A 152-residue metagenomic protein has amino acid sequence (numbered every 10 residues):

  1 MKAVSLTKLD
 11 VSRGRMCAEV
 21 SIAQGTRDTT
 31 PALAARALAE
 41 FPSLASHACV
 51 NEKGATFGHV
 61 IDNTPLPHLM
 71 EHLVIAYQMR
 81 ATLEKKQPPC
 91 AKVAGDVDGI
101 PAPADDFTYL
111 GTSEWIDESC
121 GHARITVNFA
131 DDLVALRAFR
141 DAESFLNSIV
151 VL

Functional and structural regions predicted by a protein language model:
M1-F41: N- or domain-start disorder-to-order transition segments that initiate the globular core
S5, S12, S21, S43-S46 (+4 more regions): Generic serine detector
G25-R27, R80, D132-V134: Generic "edge-of-domain/loop-turn" microfeature
T30-A34, A81, K86-Q87, R137-F139: Generic alpha-helix signal with a bias toward terminal, lower-confidence helices and secondary-structure junctions
T30-H47, D141-L152: A common structural junction motif
F41-V127: M16/MPP (pitrilysin/insulinase) zinc-metallopeptidase core fold and M16-derived inactive scaffolds
G121-L152: M16/insulysin-pitrilysin zinc metalloprotease superfamily fold
